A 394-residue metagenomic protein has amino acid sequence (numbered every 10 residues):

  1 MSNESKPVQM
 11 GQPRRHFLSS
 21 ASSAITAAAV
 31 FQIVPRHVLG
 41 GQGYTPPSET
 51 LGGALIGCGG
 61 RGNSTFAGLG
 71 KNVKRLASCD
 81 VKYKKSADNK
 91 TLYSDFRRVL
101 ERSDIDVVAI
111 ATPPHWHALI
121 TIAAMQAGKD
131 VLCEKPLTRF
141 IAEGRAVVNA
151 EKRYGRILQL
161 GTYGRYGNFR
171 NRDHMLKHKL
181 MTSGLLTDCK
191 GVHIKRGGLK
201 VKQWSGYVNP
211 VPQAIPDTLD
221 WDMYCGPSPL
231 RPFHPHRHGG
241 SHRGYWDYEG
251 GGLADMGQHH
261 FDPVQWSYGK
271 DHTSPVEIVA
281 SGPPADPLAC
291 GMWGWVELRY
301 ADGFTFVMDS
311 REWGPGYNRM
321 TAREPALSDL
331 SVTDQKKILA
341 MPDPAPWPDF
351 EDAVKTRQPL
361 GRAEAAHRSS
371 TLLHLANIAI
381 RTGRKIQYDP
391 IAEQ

Functional and structural regions predicted by a protein language model:
E4-T26: N-terminal secretory signal peptides and thylakoid transit peptides that target proteins across membranes
S20-P46, R156, L288, D352-Q394: C-terminal helix-rich "cap/oligomerization" subdomain common to oxidoreductases
I25-N89, G164-G167, M181, V264: N-terminal Rossmann-like dinucleotide-binding module
G57, G184-Q203, D220-H234, V276-A285 (+1 more regions): NAD(P)-dependent dehydrogenases' Rossmann-like dinucleotide-binding region
T91-A146: Beta-loop-alpha module in the N-terminal Rossmann-like domain of NAD(P)-dependent dehydrogenases, especially those
T138-T218, G383: A contiguous active-site-proximal alpha/beta segment in oxidoreductase catalytic domains
A214, D222-D302: Rossmann-like dinucleotide-binding domain that binds NAD(P)(H)
G282-A345: NAD(P)-dinucleotide binding in Rossmann-like oxidoreductases
